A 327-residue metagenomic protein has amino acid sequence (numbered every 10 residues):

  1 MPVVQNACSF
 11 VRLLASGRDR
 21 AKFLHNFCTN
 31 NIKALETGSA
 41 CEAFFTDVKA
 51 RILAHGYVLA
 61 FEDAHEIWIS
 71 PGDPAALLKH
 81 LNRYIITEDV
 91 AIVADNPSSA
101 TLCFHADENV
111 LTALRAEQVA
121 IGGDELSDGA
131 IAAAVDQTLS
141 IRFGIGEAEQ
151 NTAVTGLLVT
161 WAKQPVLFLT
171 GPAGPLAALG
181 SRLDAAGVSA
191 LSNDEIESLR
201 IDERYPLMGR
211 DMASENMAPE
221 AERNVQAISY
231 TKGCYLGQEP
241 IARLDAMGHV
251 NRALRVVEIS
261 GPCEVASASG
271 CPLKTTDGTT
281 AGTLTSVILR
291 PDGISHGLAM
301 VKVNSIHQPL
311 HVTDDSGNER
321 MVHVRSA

Functional and structural regions predicted by a protein language model:
M1-H55, L59-E62: Acidic, proline/glycine-enriched N-terminal capping motif
V3-Q5, V11-R12, Y57-L207: Acidic, low-complexity central loop/insert segments
S9-V11, C41, D63, E88 (+5 more regions): A generic structural signal for short beta-strands and their flanking turns/coil linkers
L14-F23, F27, F104-L111, E258-S267: Short, surface-exposed ligand-recognition loops at beta-strand->loop->(often short) alpha-helix junctions that present
G17, I67, F104-A106, L169 (+3 more regions): Residue-level signal for inorganic ion chemistry
F27-K33, L81-I86, L183-V188, D245 (+2 more regions): Short, solvent-exposed amphipathic alpha-helical segments in soluble enzyme and RNA/protein-processing domains
T170-E258: Anionic-ligand-binding alpha/beta catalytic cores of soluble enzymes and soluble regulatory domains that recognize
N216, E222-I228, L236-Q238, A242-A327: Glycine-rich, small/acidic residue-mixed loop/short-helix segments
